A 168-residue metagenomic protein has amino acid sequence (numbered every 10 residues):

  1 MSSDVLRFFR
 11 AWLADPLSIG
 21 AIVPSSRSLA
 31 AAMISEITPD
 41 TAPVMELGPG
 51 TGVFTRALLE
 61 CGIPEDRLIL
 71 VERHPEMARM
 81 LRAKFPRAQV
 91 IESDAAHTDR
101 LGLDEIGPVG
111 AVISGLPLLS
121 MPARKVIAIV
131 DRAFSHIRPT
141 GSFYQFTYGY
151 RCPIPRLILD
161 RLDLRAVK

Functional and structural regions predicted by a protein language model:
M1-P39: S-adenosyl-L-methionine
T41-G50: Conserved class I S-adenosyl-L-methionine
T51-I63: Conserved SAM-binding loop of SAM-dependent methyltransferases across substrates and taxa, primarily the Class I
H74: Conserved SAM/SAH-binding beta-strand->alpha-helix loop
M77-L103: S-adenosyl-L-methionine
V109-R124: A short SAM/SAH-binding and catalytic strip from SAM-dependent methyltransferases
I127-P139: A short glycine-rich, Lys/Arg-flanked "PGG" loop and its adjoining helix->strand segment in the class I
P139-T147: Conserved beta-strand signature within the Rossmann-like core of class I S-adenosyl-L-methionine
